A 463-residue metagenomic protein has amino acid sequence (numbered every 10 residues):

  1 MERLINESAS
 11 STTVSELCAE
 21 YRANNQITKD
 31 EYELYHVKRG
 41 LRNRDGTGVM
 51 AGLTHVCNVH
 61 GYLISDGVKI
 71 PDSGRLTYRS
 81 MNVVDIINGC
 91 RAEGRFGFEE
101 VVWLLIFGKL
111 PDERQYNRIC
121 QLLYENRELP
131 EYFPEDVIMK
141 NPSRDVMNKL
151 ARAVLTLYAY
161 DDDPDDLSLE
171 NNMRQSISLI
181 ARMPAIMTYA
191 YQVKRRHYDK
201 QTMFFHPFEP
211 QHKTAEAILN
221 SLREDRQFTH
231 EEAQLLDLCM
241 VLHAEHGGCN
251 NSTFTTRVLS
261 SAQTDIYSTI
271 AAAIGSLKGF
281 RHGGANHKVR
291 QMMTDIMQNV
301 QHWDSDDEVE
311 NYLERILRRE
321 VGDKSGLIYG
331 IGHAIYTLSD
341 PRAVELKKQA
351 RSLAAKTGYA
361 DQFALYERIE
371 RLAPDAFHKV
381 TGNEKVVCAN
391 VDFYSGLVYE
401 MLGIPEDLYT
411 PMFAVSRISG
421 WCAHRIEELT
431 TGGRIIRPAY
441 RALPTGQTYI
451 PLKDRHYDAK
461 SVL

Functional and structural regions predicted by a protein language model:
M1-L463: Non-transmembrane, aqueous-exposed alpha-helical and coiled segments at domain scale
